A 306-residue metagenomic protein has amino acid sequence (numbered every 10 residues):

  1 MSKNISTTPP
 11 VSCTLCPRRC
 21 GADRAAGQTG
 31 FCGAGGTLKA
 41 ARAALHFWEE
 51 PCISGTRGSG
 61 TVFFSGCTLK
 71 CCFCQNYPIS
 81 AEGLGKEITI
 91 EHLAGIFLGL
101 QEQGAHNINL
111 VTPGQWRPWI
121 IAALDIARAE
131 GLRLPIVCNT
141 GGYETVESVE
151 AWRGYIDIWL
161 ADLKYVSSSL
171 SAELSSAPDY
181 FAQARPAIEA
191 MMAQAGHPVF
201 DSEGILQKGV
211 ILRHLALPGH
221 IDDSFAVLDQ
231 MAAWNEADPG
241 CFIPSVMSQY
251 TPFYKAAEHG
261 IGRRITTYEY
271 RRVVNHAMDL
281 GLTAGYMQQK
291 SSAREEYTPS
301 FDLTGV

Functional and structural regions predicted by a protein language model:
M1-T29, H197-V306: Auxiliary Fe-S-binding modules of radical SAM enzymes
M1-T68, C72, N76-A81, F301-L303: N-terminal [4Fe-4S]-dependent radical SAM core
A40-T61, G95-P113, G285-M287: Short Fe-S-cluster ligation motifs
C72-N76, E82-E87, I120-A123, S148-V149: Short, conserved acidic/polar surface loops in the N-terminal third of protein domains
P78-N107, H276: Conserved alpha-helical substructure of the radical SAM core
K86-I90, A177, F181, R263-T267: Flexible, glycine- and charge-enriched loops at secondary-structure boundaries
T89, Q115-W116, S292-A293: Positions that flank functional sites
G95-H259: Conserved AdoMet/S-adenosylmethionine-binding subsite of the radical SAM
